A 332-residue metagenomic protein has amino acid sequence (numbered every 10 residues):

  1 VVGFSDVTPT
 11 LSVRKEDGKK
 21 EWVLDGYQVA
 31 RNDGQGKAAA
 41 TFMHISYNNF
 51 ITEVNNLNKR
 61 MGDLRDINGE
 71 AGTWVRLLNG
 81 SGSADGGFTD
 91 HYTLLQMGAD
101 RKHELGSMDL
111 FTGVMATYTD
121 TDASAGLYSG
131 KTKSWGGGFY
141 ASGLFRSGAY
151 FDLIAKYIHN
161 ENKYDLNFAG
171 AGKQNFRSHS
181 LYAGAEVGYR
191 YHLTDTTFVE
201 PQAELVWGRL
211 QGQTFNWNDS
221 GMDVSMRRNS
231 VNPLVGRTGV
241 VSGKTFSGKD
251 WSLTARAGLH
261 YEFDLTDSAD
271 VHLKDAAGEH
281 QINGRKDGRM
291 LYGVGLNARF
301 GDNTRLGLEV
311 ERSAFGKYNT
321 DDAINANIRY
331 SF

Functional and structural regions predicted by a protein language model:
V1-Y27: Extracellular, surface-exposed repeat/solenoid domains
Y27-D195, V310-E311, G316-D321: Outer membrane beta-barrel translocator domains of Type V secretion systems
G34-H44, H91, G126-K133, H159-R177 (+2 more regions): Solvent-exposed, glycine/polar-rich loop segments of beta-barrel outer-membrane systems
M97-R101, F139-G143, A155-Y157, A185-Y189 (+5 more regions): Residues on the lipid-exposed face of transmembrane beta-strands in outer-membrane beta-barrel proteins
H192, T197, Q202-G208: Internal active-site segments that recognize and position negatively charged phosphoryl groups and nucleotide moieties
L193, S225-F332: Outer membrane beta-barrel transmembrane domains
